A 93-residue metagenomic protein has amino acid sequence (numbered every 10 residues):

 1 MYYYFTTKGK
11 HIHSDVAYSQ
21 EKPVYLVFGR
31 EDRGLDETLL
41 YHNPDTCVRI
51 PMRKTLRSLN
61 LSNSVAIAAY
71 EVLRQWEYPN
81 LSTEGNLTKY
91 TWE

Functional and structural regions predicted by a protein language model:
M1-E93: Post-transcriptional modification and biogenesis factors for structured RNAs of the translation apparatus
